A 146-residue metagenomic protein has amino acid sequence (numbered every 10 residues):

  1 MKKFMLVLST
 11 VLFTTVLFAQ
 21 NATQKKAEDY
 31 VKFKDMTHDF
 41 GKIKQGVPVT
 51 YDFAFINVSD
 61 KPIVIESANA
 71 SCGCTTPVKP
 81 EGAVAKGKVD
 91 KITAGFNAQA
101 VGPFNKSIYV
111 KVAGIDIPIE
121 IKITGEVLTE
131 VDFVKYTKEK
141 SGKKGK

Functional and structural regions predicted by a protein language model:
M1-T23: Bacterial Sec-dependent N-terminal signal peptides
Q20-K44, I115-K146: Long, low-complexity ectodomains and other extracytoplasmic segments of secretory-pathway proteins
M36, G46-D52, Q99-S107: Short, solvent-exposed loop/turn segments enriched in Ser/Thr/Gly
H38, G82, K88-A94: Short strand-edge motifs at loop-to-beta-strand transitions and within beta-strands of extracellular beta-rich domains
I43-G46, K86-V89: Solvent-exposed, conformationally flexible loop/turn segments
F55-S59: Asparagine-centered strand-capping/turn motif at beta-strand->loop junctions
D60-K88: Surface-exposed binding patches on compact interaction domains or structured appendages
